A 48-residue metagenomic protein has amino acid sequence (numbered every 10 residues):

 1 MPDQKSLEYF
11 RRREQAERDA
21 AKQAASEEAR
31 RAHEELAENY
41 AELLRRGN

Functional and structural regions predicted by a protein language model:
M1-N48: Long, non-catalytic architectural segments outside compact domain cores
